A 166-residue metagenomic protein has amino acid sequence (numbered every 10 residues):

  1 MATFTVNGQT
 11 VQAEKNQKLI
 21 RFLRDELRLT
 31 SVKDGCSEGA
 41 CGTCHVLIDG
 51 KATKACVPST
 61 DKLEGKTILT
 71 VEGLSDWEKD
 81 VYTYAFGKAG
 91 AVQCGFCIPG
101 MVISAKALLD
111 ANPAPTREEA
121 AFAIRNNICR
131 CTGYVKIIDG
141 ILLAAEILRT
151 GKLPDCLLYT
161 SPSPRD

Functional and structural regions predicted by a protein language model:
M1-S161: Signature of N-terminal electron-transfer/Fe-S-associated modules in redox systems
P162-D166: A short, hydrophobic C-terminal helix/tail in secreted or cell-surface proteins
